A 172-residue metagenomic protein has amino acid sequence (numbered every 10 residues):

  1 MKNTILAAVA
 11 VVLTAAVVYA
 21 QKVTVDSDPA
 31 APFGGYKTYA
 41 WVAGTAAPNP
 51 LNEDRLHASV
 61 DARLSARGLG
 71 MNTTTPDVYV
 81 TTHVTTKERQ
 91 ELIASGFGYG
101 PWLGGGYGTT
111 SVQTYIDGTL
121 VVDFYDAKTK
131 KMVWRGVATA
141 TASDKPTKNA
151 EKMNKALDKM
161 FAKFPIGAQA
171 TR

Functional and structural regions predicted by a protein language model:
M1-A7: Positively charged n-region of N-terminal signal peptides that target proteins for export
A7-A16: Bacterial N-terminal signal peptides
V9, A30, L69-M71, S111-Q113: Residues embedded in well-ordered secondary-structure elements
Y19-R67, T75-V84, E88-L92, A168-R172: A structural "domain/chain start" motif
A20-P32, V112-T119, D126-W134, T139-R172: C-terminal/domain-edge helix-coil "capping" segments
V23, R67, V78, T82-K131 (+1 more regions): Surface-exposed short loop/turn segments
Y36-A40, M71, M132, T139: Secondary-structure boundary/capping motif
A66-M71, K145: Short helix-to-loop capping/linker segments positioned immediately adjacent to catalytic or ligand/cofactor-binding
